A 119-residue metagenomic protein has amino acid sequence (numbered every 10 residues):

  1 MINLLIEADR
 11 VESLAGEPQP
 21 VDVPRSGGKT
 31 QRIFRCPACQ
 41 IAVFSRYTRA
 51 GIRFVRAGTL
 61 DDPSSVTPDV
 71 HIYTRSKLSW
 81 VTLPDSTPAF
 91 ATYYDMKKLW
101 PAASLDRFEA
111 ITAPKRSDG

Functional and structural regions predicted by a protein language model:
M1-G119: A short Gly-Trp-Pro
